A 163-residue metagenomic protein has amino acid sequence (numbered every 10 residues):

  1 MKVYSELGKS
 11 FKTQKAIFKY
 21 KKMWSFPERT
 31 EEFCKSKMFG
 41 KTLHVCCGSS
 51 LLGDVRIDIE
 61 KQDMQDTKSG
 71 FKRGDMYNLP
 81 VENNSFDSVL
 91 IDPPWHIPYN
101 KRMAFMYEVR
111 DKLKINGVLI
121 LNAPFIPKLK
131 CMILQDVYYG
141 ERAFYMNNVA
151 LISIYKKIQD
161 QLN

Functional and structural regions predicted by a protein language model:
M1-N163: Class I S-adenosyl-L-methionine-dependent methyltransferase catalytic core
